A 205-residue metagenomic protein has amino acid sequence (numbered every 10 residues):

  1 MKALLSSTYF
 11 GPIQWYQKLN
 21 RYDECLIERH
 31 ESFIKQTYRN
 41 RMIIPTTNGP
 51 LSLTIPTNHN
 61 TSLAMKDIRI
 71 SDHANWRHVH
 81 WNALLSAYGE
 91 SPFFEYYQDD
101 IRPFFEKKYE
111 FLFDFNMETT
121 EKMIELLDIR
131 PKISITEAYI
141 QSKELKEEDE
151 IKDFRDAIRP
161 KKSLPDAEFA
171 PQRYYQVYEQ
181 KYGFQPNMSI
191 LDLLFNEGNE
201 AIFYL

Functional and structural regions predicted by a protein language model:
M1-L205: Residues lining hydrophobic/aromatic ligand-binding pockets adjacent to catalytic sites
